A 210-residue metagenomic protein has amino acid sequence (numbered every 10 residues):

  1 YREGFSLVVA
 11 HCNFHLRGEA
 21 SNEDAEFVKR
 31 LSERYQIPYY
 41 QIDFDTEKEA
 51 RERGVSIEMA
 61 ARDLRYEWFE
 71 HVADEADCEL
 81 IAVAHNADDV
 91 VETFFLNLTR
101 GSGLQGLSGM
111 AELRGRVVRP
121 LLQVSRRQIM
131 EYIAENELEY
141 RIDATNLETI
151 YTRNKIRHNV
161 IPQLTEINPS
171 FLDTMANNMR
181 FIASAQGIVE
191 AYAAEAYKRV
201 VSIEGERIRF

Functional and structural regions predicted by a protein language model:
Y1-P162: Core alpha/beta nucleotide-donor-binding catalytic domains of modification enzymes
Y151-F210: ATP/NTP-dependent adenylation/nucleotidyl-transfer catalytic domains that generate, transfer, or process NMP-activated
